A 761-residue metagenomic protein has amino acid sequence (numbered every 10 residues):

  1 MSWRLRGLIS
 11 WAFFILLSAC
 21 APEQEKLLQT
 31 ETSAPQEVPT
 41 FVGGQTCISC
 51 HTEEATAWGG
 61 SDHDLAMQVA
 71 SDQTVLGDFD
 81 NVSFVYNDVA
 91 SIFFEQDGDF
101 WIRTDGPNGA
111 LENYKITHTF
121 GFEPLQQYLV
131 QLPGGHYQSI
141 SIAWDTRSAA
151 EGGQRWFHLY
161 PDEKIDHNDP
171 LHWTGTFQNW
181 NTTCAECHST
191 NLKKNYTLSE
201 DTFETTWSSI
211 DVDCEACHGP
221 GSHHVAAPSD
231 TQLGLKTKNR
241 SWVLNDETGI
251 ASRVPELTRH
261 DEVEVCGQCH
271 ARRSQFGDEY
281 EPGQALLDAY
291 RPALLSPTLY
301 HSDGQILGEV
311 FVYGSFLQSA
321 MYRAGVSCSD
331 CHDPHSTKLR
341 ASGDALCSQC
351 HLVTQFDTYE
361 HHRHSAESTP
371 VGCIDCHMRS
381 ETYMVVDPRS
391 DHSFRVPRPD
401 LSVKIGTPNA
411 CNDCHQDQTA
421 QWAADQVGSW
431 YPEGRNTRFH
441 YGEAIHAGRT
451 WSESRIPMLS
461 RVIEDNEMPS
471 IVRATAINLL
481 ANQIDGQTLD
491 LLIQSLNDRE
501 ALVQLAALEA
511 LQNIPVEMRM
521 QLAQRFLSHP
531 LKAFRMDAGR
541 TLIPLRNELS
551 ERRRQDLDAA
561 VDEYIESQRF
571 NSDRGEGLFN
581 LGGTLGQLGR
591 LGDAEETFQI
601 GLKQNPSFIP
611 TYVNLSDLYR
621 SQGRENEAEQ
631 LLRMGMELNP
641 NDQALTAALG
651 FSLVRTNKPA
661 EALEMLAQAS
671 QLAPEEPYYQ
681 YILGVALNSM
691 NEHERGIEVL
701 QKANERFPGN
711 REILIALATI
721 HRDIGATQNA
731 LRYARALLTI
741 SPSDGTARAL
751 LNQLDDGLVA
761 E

Functional and structural regions predicted by a protein language model:
E23-E31, P35-F41, Q45, E53-G121 (+7 more regions): Primarily the internal scaffold of c-type cytochrome electron-transfer domains, especially repeated/multiheme c-type
E453-I463, D485-N497, P515-L527, L549-I565: Amphipathic alpha-helical scaffolding segments comprising HEAT/armadillo-like alpha-solenoid repeats
S470, A501-Q504, K532, G575-E576 (+5 more regions): Helix-start (N-cap) detector for alpha-helical repeat units in TPR-like alpha-solenoids, especially tetratricopeptide
N513, P544, Q587, S621-Q622 (+4 more regions): Register position in tetratricopeptide repeats
S567, I600-G601, M634-G635, Q668-A669 (+2 more regions): Canonical positions in the second alpha-helix
